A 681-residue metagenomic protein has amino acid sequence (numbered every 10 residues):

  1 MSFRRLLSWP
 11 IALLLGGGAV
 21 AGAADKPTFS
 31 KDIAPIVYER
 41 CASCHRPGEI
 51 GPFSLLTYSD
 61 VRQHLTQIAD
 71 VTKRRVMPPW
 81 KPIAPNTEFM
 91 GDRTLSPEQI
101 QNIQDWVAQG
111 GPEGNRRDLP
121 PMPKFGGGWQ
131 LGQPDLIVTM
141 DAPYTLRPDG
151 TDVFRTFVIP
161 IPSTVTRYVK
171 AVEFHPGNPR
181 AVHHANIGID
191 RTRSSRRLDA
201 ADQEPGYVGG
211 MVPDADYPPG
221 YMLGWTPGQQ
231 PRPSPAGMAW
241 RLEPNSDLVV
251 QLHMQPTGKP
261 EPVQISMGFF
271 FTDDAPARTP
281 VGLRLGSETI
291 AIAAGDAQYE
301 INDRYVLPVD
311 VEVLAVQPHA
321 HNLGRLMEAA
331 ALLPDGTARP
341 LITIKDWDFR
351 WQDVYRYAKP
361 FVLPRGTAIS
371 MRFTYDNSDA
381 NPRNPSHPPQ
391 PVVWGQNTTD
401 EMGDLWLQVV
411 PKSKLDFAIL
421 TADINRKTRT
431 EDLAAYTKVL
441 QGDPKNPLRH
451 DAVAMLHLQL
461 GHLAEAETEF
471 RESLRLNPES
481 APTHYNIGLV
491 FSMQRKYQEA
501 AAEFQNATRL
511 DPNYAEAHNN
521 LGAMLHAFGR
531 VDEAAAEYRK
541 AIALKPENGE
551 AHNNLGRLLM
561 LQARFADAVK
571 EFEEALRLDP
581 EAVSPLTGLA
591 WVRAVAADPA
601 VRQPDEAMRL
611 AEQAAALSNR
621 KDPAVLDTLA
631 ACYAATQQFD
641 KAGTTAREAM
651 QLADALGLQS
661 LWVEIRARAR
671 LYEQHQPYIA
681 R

Functional and structural regions predicted by a protein language model:
A21-S163, R167, H175, N245-Q251 (+1 more regions): Aromatic- and Gly/Pro-enriched helix-to-coil junctions and flexible linker segments
G128-K412: His-enriched metal-coordination microenvironments in redox/metal-binding proteins
V172, F528, L589, R593-A600 (+2 more regions): Glycine-centered coil turns and helix-coil junctions that link the paired helices within alpha-helical repeat units
K427-A434, L460-E472, P482, S492-N506 (+5 more regions): Structural signature of tandem alpha-helical TPR/SEL1-like repeats, specifically the intra-repeat loop/turn
G442, L476, L510, L544 (+4 more regions): Structural marker of alpha-solenoid helical repeat scaffolds
L448-L458, P482-M493, E516-A527, E550-L561 (+2 more regions): Conserved alpha-helical positions within TPR/SEL1-like repeat arrays
V601-D605, Q613, R620-P623, A635-T636 (+2 more regions): Terminal, low-structured helical/coil segments at or just beyond the last alpha-helical repeat
